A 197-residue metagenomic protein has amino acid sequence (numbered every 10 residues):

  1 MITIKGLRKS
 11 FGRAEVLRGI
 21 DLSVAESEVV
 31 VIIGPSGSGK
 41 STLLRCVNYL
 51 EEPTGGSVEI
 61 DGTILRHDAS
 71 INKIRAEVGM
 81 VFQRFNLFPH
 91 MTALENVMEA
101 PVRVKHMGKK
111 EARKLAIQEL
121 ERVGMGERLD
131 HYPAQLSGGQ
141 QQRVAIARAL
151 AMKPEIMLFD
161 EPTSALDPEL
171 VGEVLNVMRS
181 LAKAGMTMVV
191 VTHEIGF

Functional and structural regions predicted by a protein language model:
M1-F197: ABC family nucleotide-binding domain
